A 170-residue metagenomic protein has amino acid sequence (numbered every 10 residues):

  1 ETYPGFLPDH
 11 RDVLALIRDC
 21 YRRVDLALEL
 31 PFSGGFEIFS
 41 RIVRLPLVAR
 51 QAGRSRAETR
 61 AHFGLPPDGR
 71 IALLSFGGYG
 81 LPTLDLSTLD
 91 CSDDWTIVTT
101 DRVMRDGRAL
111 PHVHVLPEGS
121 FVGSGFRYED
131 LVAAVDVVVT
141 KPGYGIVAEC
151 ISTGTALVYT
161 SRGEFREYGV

Functional and structural regions predicted by a protein language model:
E1, G125-G169: A donor-sugar binding/catalytic signature common to diverse glycosyltransferases and related nucleotide-sugar
T2-L81: A nucleotide-sugar donor-handling region in carbohydrate enzymes
L7-H10, A109-E118, A156-V170: Nucleotide-sugar donor-binding patch of glycosyltransferase catalytic domains
V24, F39, D94-W95, V135 (+1 more regions): Short, well-ordered alpha-helix to beta-strand connector turns
L26-L28, V43-L45, V98, H114 (+2 more regions): Hydrophobic/aromatic beta-strand patches that form the interior of the parallel beta-sheet core in alpha/beta enzyme
S40-R41, D85-S87, L110-P111, C150-T153 (+1 more regions): Short amphipathic alpha-helical segments
L45, S87-C91, T155: Short, solvent-exposed amphipathic alpha-helical segments in soluble enzyme and RNA/protein-processing domains
R50, R54-V137: Donor-nucleotide binding loops and adjacent catalytic segments primarily of GT-B fold Leloir glycosyltransferases
